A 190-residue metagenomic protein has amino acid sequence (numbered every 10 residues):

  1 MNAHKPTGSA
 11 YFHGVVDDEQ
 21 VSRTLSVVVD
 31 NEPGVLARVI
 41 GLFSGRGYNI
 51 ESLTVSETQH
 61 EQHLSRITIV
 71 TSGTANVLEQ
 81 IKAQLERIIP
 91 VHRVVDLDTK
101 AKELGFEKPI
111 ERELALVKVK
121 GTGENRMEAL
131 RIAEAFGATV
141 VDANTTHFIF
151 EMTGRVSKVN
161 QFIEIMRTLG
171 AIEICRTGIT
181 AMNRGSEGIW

Functional and structural regions predicted by a protein language model:
M1-W190: Regulatory modules associated with amino-acid/nitrogen control
